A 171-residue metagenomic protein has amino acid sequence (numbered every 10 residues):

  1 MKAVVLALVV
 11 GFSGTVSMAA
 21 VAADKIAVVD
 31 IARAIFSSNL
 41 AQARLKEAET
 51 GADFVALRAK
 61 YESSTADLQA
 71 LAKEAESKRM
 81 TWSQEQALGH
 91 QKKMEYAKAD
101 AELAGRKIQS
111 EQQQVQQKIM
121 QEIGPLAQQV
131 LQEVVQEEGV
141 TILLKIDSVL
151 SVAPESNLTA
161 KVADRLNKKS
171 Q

Functional and structural regions predicted by a protein language model:
M1-V5: Positively charged n-region of N-terminal signal peptides that target proteins for export
A7-T15: Bacterial N-terminal signal peptides
S17-A19: N-terminal signal peptide c-region/cleavage motif recognized by signal peptidases
V21-Q171: Amphipathic, charged alpha-helical segments and their helix-to-coil junctions in extracytoplasmic/peripheral assemblies
